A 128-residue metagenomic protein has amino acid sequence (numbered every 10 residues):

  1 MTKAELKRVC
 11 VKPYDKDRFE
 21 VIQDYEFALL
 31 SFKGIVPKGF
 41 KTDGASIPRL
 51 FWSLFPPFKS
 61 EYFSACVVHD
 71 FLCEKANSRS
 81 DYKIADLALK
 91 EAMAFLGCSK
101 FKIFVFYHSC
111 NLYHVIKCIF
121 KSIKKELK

Functional and structural regions predicted by a protein language model:
M1-K128: Extended terminal accessory/targeting regions
